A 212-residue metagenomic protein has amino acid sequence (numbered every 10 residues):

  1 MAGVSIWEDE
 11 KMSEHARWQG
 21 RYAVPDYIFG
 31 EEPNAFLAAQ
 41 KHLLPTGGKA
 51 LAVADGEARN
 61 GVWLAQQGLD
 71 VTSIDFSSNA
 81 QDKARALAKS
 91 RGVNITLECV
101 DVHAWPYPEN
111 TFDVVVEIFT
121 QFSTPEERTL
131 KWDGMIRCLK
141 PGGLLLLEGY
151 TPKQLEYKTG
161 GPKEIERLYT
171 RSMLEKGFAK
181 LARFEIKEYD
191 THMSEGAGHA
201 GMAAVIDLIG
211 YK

Functional and structural regions predicted by a protein language model:
G3-P45, K153: Conserved class I S-adenosyl-L-methionine
G47-G56: Conserved class I S-adenosyl-L-methionine
S77-N79: Conserved SAM/SAH-binding beta-strand->alpha-helix loop
R91-H103: Conserved SAM-binding strand-loop segment of SAM-dependent methyltransferases
H103-V114: A short acidic, Gly/Pro-enriched loop at the edge of an enzyme's catalytic core that lines a small-molecule cofactor
F122-M135: A short, conserved alpha-helix within the catalytic core of class I
G142-Y150: Conserved beta-strand signature within the Rossmann-like core of class I S-adenosyl-L-methionine
E166-I186: Short alpha-helix
